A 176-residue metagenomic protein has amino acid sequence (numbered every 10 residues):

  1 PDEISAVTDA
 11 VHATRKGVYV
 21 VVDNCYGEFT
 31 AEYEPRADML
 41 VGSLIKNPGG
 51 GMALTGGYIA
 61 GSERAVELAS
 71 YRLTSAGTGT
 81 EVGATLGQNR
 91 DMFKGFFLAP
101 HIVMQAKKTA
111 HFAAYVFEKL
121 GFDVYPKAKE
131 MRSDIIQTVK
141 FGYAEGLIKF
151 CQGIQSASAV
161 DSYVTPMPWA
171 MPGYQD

Functional and structural regions predicted by a protein language model:
P1-M104, K108, F117, G121-Y125: Conserved PLP-enzyme active-site core in the AAT-like
E118-D176: Conserved C-terminal alpha-helix-loop-beta "cap" of PLP-dependent enzymes that closes/shapes the active-site mouth
